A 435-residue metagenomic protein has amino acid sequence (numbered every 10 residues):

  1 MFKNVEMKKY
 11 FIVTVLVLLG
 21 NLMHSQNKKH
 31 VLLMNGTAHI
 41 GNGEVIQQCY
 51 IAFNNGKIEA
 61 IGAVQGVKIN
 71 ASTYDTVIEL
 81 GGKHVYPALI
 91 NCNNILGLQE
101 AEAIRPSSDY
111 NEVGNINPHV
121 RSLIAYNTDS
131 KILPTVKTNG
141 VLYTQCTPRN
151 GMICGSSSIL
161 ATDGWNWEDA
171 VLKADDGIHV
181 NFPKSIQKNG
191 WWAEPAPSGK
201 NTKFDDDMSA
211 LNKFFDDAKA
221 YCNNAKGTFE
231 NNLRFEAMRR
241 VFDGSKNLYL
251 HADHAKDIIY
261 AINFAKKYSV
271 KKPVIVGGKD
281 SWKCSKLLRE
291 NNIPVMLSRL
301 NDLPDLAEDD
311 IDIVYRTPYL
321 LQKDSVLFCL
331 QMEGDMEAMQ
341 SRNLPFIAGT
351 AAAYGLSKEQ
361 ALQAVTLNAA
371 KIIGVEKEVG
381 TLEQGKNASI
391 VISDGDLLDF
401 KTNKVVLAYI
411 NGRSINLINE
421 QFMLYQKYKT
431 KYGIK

Functional and structural regions predicted by a protein language model:
M1-K29: Bacterial Sec-dependent N-terminal signal peptides
K28-L33, I69-L123, T138: Replace "His-x-His-based motif
H30, A38-Y50, A63-V67, S357-V365 (+1 more regions): Acidic, glycine-enriched loop/beta-strand segments at the rims of small-molecule binding/catalytic pockets
G36, I51, G56, G82 (+10 more regions): Divalent metal-coordination and catalytic microenvironments
N42-Y86: Histidine-rich, glycine-flanked metal-binding segment
Q48, T147, C222-V314, C329 (+4 more regions): Active-site core of metal-dependent hydrolases
A101-E102, S107-V113, N117-H119, N247 (+3 more regions): His/Asp/Glu-enriched, well-ordered alpha-helical/loop segment that forms or immediately abuts the divalent-metal
I132, K137-K272: Polyanionic/metal-chelating signatures
